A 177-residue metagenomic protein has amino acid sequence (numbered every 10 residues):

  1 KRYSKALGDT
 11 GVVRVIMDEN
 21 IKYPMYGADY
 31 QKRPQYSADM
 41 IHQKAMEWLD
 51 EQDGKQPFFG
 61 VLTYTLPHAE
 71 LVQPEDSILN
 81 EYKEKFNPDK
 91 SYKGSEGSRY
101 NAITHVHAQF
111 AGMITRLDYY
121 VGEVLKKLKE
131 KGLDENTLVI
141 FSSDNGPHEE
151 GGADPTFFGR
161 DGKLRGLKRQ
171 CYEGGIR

Functional and structural regions predicted by a protein language model:
K1-Q73, S95-A111, I176: Formylglycine-dependent
K1-R2, K85-K90, G162-K168: Acidic, His- and aromatic-enriched active-site or binding-groove loops in soluble protein domains that engage sugars
H42-D50, F86-T137, D154: A long, amphipathic alpha-helix that forms part of the scaffold/cap immediately adjacent to metal-dependent active
V61, Y82, N87, I140-S142: Structured core elements
T65, Y120, G146: Catalytic metal-binding/acid-base residues of hydrolase active sites
P67-A69, K85-S91, H148: Active-site loop signature of alpha/beta-hydrolase-fold enzymes
E70-D76, K126-R177: Histidine-centered active-site microenvironments of extracellular/periplasmic hydrolases and transferases
D76-I78, Y82: Eukaryotic N-terminal intrinsically disordered, low-complexity segments enriched in Ser/Pro and acidic residues
